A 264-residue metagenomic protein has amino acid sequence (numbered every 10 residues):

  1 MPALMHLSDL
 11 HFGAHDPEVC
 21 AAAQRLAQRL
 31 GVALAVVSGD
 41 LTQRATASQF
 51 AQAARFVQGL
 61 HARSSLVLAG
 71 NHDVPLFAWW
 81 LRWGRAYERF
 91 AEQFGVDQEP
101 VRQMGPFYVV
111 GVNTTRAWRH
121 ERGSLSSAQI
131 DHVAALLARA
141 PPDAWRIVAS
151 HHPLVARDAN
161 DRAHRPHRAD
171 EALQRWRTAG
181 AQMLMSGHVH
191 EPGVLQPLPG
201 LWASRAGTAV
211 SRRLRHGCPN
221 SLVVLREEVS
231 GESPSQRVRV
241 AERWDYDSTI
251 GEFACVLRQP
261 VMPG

Functional and structural regions predicted by a protein language model:
M1-G59, F77, P142: N-terminal active-site segment of His-dependent metallophosphoesterases
M1-M5, V101-G111, A138-W145, P197-A203 (+1 more regions): Beta-strand-turn-beta hairpins that frame and shape the catalytic cleft of phosphate-ester-processing enzymes
H6-S8, A35-D40, S65-N71, N113 (+3 more regions): Active-site neighborhood of phospho(di)ester-bond hydrolases with catalytic His/Asp-centered motifs
G13-E18, Q43-A47, N71-R82, A117-E121 (+3 more regions): Active-site environment of divalent metal-dependent phosphoester hydrolases
A51-H132, Q174-R177, V224: Extended active-site neighborhood of metal-dependent phosphoesterases/phosphodiesterases
P141-R157: Short acidic, glycine-rich surface-loop motifs adjacent to enzyme active sites
D161-G231: Conserved beta-sheet core of the metallophosphoesterase superfamily
E228-G264: A short C-terminal boundary segment appended to hydrolase-like catalytic domains
